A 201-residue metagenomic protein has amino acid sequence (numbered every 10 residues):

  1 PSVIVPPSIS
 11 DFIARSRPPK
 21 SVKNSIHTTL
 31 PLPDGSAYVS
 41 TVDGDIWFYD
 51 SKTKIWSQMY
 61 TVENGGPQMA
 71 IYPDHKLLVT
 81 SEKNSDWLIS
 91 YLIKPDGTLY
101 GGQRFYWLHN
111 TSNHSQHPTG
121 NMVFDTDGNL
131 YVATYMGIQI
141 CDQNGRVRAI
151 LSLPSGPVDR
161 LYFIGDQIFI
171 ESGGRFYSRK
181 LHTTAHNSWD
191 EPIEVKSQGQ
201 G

Functional and structural regions predicted by a protein language model:
P1, T53-I55, S85, P95 (+2 more regions): Short coil turn/linker residues within repeat-based beta-strand modules
S2-S8, S57-T61, L99-W107, A149-L153 (+1 more regions): Beta-propeller fold detector
I9-D43, T61-L77, L108-A133, S155-D166 (+1 more regions): Beta-rich, blade/repeat-based domains predominating in secreted/periplasmic proteins but also intracellular
T41-D43, E82-K83, I93, Y135 (+2 more regions): Short loop/turn segments immediately following the C-termini of beta-strands
W47-F48, I89, Q139-I140, Y177: WD40 beta-propeller blade core
N84-S112, H117: Anionic-ligand binding region
Y91-T98, K180-S188: Short loop/turn segments immediately following beta-strands, especially the blade-tip and inter-blade linker loops
Y135-D159: A conserved acidic, glycine/proline-rich C-terminal tail/linker
